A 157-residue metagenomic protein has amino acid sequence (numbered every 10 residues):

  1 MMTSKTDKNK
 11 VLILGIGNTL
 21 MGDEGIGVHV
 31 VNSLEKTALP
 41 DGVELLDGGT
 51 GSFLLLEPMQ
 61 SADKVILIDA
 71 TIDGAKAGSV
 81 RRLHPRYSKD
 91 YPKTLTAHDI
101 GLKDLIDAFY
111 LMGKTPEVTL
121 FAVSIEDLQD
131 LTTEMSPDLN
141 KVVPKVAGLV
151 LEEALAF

Functional and structural regions predicted by a protein language model:
M1-K10, E152-F157: SAM-dependent methyltransferases
M2-T3, L56, A108-Y110: A generic local secondary-structure boundary/capping motif
T6-L14, M21-G78, R82-R86: Nucleotide and nucleotide-moiety/phosphate-recognizing core
L14-I16, F121: Short hydrophobic segments within beta-strands
N18, V43, K93, E134: Conserved short-loop catalytic and cofactor-binding motifs
G25, H29, T50, A75 (+3 more regions): Conserved active-site and cofactor/substrate-binding residues in soluble primary-metabolism enzymes
L67-V118: Helix-loop-strand module that forms the ligand-binding subsite of alpha/beta enzymes
L102-F157: Phosphate-binding/catalytic loops
